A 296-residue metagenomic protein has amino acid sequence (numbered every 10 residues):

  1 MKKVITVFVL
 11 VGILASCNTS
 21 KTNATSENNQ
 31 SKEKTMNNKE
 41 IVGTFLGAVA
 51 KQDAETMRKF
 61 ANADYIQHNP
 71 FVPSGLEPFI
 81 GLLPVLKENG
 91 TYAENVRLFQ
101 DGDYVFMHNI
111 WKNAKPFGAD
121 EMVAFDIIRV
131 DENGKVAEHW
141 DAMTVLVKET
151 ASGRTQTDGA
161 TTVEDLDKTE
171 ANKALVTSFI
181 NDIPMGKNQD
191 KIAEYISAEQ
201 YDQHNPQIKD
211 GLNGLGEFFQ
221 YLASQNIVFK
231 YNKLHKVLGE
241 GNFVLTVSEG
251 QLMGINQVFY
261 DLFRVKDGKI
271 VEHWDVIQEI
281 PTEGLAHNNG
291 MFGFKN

Functional and structural regions predicted by a protein language model:
V4-I13: Sec-dependent N-terminal signal peptides
N18-N296: C-terminal and inter-domain tail/linker signature
